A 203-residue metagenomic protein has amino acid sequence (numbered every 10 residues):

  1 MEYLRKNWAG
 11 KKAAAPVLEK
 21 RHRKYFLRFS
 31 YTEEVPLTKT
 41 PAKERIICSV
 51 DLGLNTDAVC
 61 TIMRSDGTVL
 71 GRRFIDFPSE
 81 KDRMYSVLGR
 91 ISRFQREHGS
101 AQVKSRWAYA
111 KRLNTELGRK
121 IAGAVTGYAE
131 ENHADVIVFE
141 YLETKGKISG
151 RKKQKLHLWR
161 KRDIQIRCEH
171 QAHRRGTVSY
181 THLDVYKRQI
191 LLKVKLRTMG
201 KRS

Functional and structural regions predicted by a protein language model:
M1-R21: Acidic carboxylate diad motif detector
Y25-S203: Positively charged, helix-rich recognition surfaces that bind polyanionic ligands
